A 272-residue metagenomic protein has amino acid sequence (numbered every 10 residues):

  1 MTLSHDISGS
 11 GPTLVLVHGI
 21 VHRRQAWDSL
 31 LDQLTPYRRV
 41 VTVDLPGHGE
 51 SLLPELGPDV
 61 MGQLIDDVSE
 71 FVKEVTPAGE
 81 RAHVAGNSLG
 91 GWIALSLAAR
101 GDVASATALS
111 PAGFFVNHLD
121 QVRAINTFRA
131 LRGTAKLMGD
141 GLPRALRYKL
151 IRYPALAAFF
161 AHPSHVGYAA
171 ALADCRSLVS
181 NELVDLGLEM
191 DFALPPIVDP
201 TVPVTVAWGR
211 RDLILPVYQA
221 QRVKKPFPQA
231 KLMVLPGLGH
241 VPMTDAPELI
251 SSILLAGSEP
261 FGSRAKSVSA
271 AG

Functional and structural regions predicted by a protein language model:
T2, S8, V41-L89, S252: Active-site loop/oxyanion-hole signature of alpha/beta-hydrolase fold enzymes
D6-L53: Conserved HGGG/HGGXW glycine-rich cap/lid loop of the alpha/beta-hydrolase fold
A26-D28, S51-G57, N117-D120, V217-Y218: Conserved catalytic-core motifs of eukaryotic protein kinase domains, centered on the activation segment
G91-G101, A106: Short glycine-enriched nucleophile-adjacent loop and the immediately C-terminal alpha-helix near the catalytic center
V103-G139: Flexible "cap/lid" loop of the alpha/beta hydrolase fold
G141-V198: Conserved alpha/beta-hydrolase catalytic His-Asp/Glu region
S180-K225, V234: Conserved serine/cysteine hydrolase catalytic core
Q229-G272: Catalytic active-site module of serine/aspartate enzymes centered on a nucleophile-bearing elbow/loop
